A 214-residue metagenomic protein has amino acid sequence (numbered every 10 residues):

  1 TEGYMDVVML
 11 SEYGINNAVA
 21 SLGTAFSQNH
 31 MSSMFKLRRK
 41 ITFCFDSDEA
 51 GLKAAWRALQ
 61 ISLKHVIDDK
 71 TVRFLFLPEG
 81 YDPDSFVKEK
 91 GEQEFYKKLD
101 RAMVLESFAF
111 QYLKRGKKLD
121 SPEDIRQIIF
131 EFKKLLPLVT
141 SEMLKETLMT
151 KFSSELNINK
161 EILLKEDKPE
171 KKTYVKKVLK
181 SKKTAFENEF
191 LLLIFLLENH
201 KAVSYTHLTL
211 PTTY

Functional and structural regions predicted by a protein language model:
T1-F45: Acidic, glycine-rich catalytic loops of TOPRIM or P-loop NTPase phosphate-binding modules used across DNA replication
Y4, F132, L148, L192-L193: Short alpha-helical scaffolding segments that buttress acidic/His motifs in well-ordered protein cores
F26, H30-M31, F35-R101: Conserved phosphate-handling catalytic cores of large alpha/beta enzymes
K70-E155: C-terminal or mid-to-C-terminal helical accessory/interaction module adjacent to the motor/catalytic core
R115, K168-L208: Non-catalytic protein-protein interaction segments used by genome-maintenance enzymes to assemble and couple activities
L156-K160: Short, basic interhelical loop/turn and adjoining N-cap of the next helix at nucleic-acid- or acidic-partner-contacting
E161-P169: Terminal amphipathic helices with adjacent charged low-complexity linkers/tails
T209-Y214: A short, hydrophobic C-terminal helix/tail in secreted or cell-surface proteins
